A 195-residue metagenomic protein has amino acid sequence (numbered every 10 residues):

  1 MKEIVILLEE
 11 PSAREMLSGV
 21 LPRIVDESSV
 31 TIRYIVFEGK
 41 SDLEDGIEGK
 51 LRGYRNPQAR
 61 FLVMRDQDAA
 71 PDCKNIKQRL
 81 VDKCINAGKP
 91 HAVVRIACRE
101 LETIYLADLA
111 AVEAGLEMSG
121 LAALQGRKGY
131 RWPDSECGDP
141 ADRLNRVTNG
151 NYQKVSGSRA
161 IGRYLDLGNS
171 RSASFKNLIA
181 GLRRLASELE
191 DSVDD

Functional and structural regions predicted by a protein language model:
M1-I4, R14-Y34, S41-R60, R65-D195: C-terminal accessory helical subdomains adjacent to catalytic cores in phosphodiester- and nucleotide-handling enzymes
E9-E10: Helix N-cap/beta->alpha junction signal
